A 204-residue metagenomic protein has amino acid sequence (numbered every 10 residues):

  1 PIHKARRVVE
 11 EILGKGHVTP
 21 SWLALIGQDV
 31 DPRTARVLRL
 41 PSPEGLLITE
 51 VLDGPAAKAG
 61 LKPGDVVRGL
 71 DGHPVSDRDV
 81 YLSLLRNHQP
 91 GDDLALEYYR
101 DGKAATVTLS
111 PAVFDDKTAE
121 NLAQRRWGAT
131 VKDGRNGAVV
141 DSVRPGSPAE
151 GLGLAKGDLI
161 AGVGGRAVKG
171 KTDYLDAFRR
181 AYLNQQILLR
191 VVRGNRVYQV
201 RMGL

Functional and structural regions predicted by a protein language model:
K4-L204: C-terminal recognition in membrane/secretory proteostasis and scaffolding
